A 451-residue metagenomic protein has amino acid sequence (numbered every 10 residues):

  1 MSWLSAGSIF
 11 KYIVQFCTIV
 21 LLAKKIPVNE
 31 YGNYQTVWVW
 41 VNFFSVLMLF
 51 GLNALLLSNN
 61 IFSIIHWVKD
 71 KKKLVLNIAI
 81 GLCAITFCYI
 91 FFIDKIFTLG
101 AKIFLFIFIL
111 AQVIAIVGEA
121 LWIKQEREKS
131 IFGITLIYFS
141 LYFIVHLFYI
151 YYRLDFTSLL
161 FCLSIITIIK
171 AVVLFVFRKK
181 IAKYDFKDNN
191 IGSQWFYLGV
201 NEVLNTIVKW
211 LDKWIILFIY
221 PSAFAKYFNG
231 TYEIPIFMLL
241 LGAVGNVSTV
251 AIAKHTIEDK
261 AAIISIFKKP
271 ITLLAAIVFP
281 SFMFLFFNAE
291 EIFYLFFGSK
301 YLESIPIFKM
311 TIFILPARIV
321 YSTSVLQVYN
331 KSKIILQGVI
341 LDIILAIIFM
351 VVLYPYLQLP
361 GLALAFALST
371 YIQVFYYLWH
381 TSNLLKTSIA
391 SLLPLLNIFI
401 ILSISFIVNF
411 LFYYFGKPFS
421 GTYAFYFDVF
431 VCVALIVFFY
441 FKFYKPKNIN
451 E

Functional and structural regions predicted by a protein language model:
M1-N53, Y142-F143, L163, T167 (+3 more regions): Signature of the first transmembrane helix
Q15-E30, T206-F237, A251-K254, L285 (+2 more regions): Helix-terminus/linker motif at the lipid-water interface of multi-pass membrane proteins
I19-V20, V46-I65, T231, P235-A275 (+1 more regions): Helix-loop junctions and terminal segments of transmembrane helices in multi-pass membrane transport/translocation
M48-L49, A54, K72-G100, F104 (+5 more regions): Alpha-helical transmembrane segments of multi-pass membrane transport and lipid-handling proteins
S58-H66, A111-G133, I312-L341: Membrane-interface junctions at transmembrane-helix termini in multi-pass inner-membrane proteins
V75-E202, L411: Hydrophobic transmembrane helix module of multi-pass membrane transport proteins
I85-F92, L99, I103, L341-L345 (+1 more regions): Transmembrane alpha-helical segments of multi-pass transport proteins
F132-K180, P235, I340-L345, L359-T381 (+2 more regions): Hydrophobic alpha-helical transmembrane segments
